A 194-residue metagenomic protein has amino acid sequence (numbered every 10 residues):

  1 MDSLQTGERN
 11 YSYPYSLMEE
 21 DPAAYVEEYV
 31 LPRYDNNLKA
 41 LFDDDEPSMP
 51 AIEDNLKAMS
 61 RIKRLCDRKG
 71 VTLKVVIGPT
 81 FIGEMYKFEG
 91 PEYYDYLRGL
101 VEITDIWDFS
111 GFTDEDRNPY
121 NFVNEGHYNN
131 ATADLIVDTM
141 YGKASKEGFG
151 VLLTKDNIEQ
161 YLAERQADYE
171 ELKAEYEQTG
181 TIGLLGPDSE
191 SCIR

Functional and structural regions predicted by a protein language model:
M1-D67, L152-R194: Secreted/periplasmic serine-hydrolase-like ester/acetyl group-modifying domain
V30-Y120: Flexible, glycine-rich surface segments
Y86-R194: C-terminal regions of proteins
